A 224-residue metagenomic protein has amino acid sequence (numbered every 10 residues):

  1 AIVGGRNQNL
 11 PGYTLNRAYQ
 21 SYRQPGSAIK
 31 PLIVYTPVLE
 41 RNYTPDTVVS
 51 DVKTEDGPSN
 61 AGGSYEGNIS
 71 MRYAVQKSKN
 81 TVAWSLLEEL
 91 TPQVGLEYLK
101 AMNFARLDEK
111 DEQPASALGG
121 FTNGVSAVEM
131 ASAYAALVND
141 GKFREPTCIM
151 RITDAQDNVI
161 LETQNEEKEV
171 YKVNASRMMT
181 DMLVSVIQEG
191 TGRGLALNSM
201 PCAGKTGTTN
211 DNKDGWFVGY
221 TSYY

Functional and structural regions predicted by a protein language model:
A1-I2, G26, T47-S50, Y73 (+7 more regions): Structural recognition of the beta-strand scaffold that forms the well-ordered cores of secreted hydrolase catalytic
A1-Y19, G124-S132, A136-Y224: A penicillin-recognizing enzyme superfamily signal
T14-S21, Q113-L118: Short basic/aromatic active-site micro-motif
Q20-I29, F121-V125: Gly/Ser-rich catalytic serine loop of serine hydrolases
Q24-V49, A74, A133-L137, M179: Active-site SXXK
L39-T47, A105-L107, N139-R144, T221: Secondary-structure transition/capping motifs at alpha-helix termini and the adjoining loop/turn into the next element
Y43-L96, Q113, F143, A155-T180 (+1 more regions): Conserved catalytic neighborhood of penicillin-recognizing serine enzymes
P58-N60, T91-S132, E145-C148: Mid-domain, small-residue-enriched loop/turn segments at the edges of structured enzyme/sensor domains
